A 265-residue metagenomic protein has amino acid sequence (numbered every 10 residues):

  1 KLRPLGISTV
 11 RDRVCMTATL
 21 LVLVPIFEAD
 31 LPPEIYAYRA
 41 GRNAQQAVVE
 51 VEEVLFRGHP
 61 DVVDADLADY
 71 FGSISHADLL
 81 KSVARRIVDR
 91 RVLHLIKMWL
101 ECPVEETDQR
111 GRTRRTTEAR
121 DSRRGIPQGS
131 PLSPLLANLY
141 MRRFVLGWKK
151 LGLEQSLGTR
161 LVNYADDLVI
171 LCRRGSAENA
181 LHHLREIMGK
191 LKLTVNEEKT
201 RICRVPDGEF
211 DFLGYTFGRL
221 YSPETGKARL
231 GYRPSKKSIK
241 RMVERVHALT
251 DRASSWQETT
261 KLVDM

Functional and structural regions predicted by a protein language model:
R3-T9, G226, G231: Conserved phosphate-binding loops in nucleotide/dinucleotide-binding enzymes
G6, V10-M16, L20, A44 (+3 more regions): Duplex nucleic acid-engaging cores and interfaces of nucleic-acid transaction enzymes
G6-V14, I87-R91, P131, W256-M265: Structural motif
V10, V14, L79-R86, G231 (+1 more regions): Extended active-site and interfacial segments that coordinate phosphate-rich ligands in large catalytic machineries
C15-M16, G72-I74, N179, L213 (+1 more regions): Short helix/loop capping segments that flank catalytic or ligand/cofactor-binding pockets
T17-I35: Electropositive, glycine- and tryptophan-enriched low-complexity nucleic-acid-binding patches
D30-V205, E209: Conserved polymerase palm-domain catalytic core
K97-R110, L191-D264: A conserved non-catalytic segment of reverse transcriptases and RNA-directed RNA polymerases corresponding to the late
